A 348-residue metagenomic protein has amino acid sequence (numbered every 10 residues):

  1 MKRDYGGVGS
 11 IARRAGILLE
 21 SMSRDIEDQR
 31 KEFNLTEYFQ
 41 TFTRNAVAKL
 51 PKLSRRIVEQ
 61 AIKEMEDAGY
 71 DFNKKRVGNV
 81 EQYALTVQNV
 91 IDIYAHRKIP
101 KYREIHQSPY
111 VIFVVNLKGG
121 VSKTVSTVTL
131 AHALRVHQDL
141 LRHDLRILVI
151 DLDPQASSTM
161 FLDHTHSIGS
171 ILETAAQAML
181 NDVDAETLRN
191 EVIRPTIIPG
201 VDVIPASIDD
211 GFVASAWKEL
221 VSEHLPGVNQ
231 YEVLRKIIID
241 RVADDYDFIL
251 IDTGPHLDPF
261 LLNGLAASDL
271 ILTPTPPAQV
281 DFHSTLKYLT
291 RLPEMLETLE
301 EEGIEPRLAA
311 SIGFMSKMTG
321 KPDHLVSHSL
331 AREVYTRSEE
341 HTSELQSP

Functional and structural regions predicted by a protein language model:
M1-L53, Q60-K63, D67-S347: P-loop NTP-binding core
